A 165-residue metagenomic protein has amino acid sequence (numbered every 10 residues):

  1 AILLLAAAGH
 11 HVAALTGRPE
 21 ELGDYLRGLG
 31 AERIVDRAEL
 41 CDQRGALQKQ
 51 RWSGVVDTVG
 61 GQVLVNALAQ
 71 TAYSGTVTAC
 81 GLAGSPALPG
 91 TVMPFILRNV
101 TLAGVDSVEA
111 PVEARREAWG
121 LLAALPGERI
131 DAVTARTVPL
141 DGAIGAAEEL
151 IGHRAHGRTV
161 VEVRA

Functional and structural regions predicted by a protein language model:
I2-L3, D24, V65-L68, M93 (+1 more regions): Alpha-helical segments flanking ligand/cofactor-binding loops in enzyme cores
L4-H11, Y73-S74, R98: Conserved S-adenosyl-L-methionine
L5, L26, V55, A67 (+3 more regions): Terminal peptide-recognition signature
A6-Q62: Adenosine-nucleotide cofactor-binding segment
A14, S53-V56, T76-A79, G104 (+1 more regions): Short catalytic-loop micro-motif centered on adjacent basic/acidic residues
G17-R18, A38-E39, T58-V59, A83 (+2 more regions): Short beta->alpha linker loops
Q62-E128, V163-A165: Glycine-rich phosphate-binding loop and adjacent beta-alpha segment of Rossmann(oid) nucleotide-cofactor-binding
R116-A165: C-terminal hydrophobic helical "lid"/dimerization subdomain of Rossmann-like NAD(P)H-dependent oxidoreductases
